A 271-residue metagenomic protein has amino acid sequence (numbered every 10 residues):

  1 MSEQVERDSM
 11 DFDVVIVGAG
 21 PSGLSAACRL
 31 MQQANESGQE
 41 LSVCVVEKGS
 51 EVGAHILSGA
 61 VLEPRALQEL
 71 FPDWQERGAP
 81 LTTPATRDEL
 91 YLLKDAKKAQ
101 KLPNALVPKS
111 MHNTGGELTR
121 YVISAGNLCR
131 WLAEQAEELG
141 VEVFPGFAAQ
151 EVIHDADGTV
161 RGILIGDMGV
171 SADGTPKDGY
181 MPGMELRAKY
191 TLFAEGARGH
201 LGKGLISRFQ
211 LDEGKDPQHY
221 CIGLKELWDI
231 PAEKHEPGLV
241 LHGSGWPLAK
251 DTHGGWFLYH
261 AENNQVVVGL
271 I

Functional and structural regions predicted by a protein language model:
E3-S9, Q39-A172, P182-Y190, H200-K203 (+3 more regions): Conserved N-terminal/central alpha/beta ligand/cofactor-binding core
D13-C44: N-terminal Rossmann-like FAD-binding beta1-loop-alpha1 element of flavoenzymes
G18, G166, A194-E195: Short, well-ordered coil/turn residues at beta-beta hairpins and beta-strand->alpha-helix junctions within
D178-Y180, T252-H253: Residues that act as N-cap/strand-start positions at coil-to-secondary-structure junctions
G204, R208, K225-T252: Flavin-dependent oxidoreductases
D212-G214, L241-G243, A261-V268: Conserved internal helical-beta-strand scaffold that buttresses enzyme catalytic cores
K250-I271: Conserved FAD/dinucleotide-binding core of flavoprotein oxidoreductases
